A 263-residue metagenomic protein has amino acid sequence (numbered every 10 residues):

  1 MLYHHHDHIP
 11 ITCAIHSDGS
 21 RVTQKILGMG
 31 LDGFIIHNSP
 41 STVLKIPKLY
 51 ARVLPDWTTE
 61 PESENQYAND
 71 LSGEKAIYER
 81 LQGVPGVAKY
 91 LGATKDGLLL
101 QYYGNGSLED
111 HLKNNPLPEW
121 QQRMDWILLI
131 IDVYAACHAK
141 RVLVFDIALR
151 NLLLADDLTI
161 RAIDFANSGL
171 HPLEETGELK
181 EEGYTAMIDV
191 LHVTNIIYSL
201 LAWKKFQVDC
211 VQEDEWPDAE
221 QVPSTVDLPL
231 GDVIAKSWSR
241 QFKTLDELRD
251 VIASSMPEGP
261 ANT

Functional and structural regions predicted by a protein language model:
L2-G83: ATP-binding glycine-rich loop module of kinase domains
T42, G86, L98, R161-D164: Protein kinase-like catalytic core scaffold
A51-R52, S107, L170-P172: Conserved protein kinase catalytic core
Y67, E79-W126: Conserved structural core of kinase catalytic domains
Y134-A155: Catalytic-loop of the protein kinase fold
D156-V251: C-lobe/activation-segment region of protein kinase-like
D246-T263: Regulatory extensions flanking the kinase catalytic core
